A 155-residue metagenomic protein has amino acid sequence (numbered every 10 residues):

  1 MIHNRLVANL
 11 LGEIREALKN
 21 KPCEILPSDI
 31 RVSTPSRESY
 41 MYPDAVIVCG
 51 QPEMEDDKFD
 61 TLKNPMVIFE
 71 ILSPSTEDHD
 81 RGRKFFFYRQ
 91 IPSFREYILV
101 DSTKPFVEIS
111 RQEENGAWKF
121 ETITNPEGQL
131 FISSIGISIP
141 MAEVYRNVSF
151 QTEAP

Functional and structural regions predicted by a protein language model:
M1-P155: Gly/Pro/Ser/Thr-rich low-complexity, intrinsically disordered segments predominantly at protein N-termini
